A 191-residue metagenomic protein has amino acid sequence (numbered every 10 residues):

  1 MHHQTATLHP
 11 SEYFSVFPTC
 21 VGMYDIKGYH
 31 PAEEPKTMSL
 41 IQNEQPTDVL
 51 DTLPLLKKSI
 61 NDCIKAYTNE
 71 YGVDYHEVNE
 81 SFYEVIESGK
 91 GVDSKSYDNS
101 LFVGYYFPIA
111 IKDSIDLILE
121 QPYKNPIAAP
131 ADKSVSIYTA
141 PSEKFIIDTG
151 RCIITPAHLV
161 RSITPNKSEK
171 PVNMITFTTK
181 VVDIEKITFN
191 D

Functional and structural regions predicted by a protein language model:
M1-D74, F82, G91: Non-heme Fe(II)/2-oxoglutarate
Y75, S96-S100, E169-P171: A generic structural micro-feature
I86-C152, E185-F189: Catalytic core of non-heme Fe(II) oxygenases with the double-stranded beta-helix
V92-S94, R161-S168: Short beta-strand His + acidic residue motifs that chelate non-heme Fe in jelly-roll/DSBH and cupin folds
V103-Y105, E169-E185: A short hydrophobic beta-strand segment most commonly corresponding to one strand of the jelly-roll/cupin
F145, T164, P171: Localized chelating/binding microdomains that coordinate divalent metal ions or stabilize phosphate-bearing
